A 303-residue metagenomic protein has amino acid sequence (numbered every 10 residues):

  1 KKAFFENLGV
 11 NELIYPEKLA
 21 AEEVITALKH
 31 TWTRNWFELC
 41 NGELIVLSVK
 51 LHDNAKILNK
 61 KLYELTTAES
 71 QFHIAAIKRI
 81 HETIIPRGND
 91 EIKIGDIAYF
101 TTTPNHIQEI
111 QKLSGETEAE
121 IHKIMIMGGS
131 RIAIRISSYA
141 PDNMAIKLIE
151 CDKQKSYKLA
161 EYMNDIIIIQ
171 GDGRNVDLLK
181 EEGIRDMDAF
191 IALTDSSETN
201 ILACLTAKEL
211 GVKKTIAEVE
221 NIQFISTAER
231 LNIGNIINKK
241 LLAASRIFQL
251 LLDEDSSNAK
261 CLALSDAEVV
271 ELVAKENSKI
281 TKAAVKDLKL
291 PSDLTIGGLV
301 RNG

Functional and structural regions predicted by a protein language model:
K1-G303: Cytosolic regulatory regions of ion transport systems
